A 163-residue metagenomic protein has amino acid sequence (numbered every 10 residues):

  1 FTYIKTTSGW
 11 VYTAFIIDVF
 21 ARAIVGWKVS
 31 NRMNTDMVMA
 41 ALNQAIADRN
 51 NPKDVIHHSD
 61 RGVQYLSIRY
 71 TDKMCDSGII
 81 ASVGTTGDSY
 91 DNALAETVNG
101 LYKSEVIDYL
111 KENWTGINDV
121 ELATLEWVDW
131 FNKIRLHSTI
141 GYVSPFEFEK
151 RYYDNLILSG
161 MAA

Functional and structural regions predicted by a protein language model:
K5, G9, W27-N50, L66: Active-site beta-loop-alpha junctions of metal-dependent nucleic acid enzymes, especially the RNase H-like/DDE
G9-F15: Short glycine-rich loop/turn motifs
I16, H58: Generic enzyme active-site microenvironment
A21-I24: Hydrophobic "anchor" residues
A45, R69, K73-S77: Alpha-helical structural signal in soluble globular domains
P52-D54: C-terminal regulatory
S59-R61, S67-Y70, A81-S104, G116-E121 (+2 more regions): RNase H-like two-metal-ion nuclease catalytic core shared by retroviral integrases and related mobile-element nucleases
C75-I79, K103-A163: C-terminal domain-tail junction helix/linker
